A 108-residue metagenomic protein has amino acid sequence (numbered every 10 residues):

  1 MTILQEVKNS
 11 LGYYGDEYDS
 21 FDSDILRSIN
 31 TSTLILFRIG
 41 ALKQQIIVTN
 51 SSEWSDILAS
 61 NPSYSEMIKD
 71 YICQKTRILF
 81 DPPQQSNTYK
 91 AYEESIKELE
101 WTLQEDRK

Functional and structural regions predicted by a protein language model:
M1-Y64, E100-K108: Conserved short "hinge" loops at termini or chain/domain junctions
W54, L58-K108: Short loop/turn elements at secondary-structure junctions
